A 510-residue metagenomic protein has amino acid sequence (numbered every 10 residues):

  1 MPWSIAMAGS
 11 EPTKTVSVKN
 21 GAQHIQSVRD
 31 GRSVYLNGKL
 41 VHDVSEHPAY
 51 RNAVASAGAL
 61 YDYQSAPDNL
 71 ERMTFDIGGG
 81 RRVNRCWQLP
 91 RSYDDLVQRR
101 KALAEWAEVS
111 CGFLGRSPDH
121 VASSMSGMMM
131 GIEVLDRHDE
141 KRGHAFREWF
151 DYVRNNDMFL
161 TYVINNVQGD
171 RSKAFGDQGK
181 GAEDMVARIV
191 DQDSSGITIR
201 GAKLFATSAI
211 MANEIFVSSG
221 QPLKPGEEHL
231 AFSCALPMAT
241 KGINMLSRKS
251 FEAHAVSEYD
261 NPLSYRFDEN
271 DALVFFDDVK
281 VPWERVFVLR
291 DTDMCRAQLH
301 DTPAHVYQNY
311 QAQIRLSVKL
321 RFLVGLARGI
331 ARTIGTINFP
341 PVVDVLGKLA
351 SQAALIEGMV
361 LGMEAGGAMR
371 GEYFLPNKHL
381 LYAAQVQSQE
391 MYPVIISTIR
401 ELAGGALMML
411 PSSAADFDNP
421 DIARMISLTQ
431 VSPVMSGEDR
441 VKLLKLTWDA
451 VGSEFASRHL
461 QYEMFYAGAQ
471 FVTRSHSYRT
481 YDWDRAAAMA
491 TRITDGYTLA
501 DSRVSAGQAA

Functional and structural regions predicted by a protein language model:
M1-Q26, L499-A510: Basic/polar N-terminal segments that are highly enriched at the extreme N-terminus, encompassing both cleavable
G9-Y61: N-terminal-proximal low-complexity accessory segments that begin disordered and transition into the first
H42-A107, G371, E463-A467, F471-T473: N-terminal low-complexity or amphipathic/hydrophobic leaders
R51, A55, D151-R154, V318-R321 (+4 more regions): Generic structural signal for well-ordered, non-transmembrane alpha-helical segments in soluble/cytosolic regions
F75-E214, G220-S233, A239-T240, N244: Glycine-rich flavin
N165-R315, R479-Q508: FAD-binding core of flavoproteins
Q311-M369: Extended amphipathic alpha-helical segments enriched in small hydrophobics
H379, A383-A509: Alpha-helix capping/hinge segments and adjacent helical runs
